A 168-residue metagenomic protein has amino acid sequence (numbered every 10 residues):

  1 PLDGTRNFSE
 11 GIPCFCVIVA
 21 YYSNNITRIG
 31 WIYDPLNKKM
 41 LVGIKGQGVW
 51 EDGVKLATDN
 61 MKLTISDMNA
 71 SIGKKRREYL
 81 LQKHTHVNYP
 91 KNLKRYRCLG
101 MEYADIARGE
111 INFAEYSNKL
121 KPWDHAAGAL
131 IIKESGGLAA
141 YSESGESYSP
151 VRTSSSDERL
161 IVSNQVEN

Functional and structural regions predicted by a protein language model:
P1-W50: DPxDG-like acidic metal-binding loop motif
T27, K55-A57, S147: Short, solvent-exposed loop/turn motifs
L41, G53, L80-Q82: Short acidic, gly/pro-rich beta-turn/loop elements at beta-sheet edges and active-site/ligand-binding grooves
G43-I44, K55-M61: Short amphipathic beta-strand/extended segments with alternating polar/hydrophobic composition
G48-E51, K55-A57, E167-N168: Short helix-loop capping/hinge motifs at secondary-structure junctions, enriched in acidic/polar residues
N60-N168: An extended, acidic
